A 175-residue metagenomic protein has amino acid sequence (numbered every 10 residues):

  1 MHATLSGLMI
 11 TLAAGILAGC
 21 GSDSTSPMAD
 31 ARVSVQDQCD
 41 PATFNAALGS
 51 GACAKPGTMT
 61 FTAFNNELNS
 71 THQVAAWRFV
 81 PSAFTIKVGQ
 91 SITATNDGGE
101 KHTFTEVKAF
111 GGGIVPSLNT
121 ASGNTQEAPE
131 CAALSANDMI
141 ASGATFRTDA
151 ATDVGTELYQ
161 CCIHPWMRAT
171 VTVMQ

Functional and structural regions predicted by a protein language model:
M1-A18: Sec-dependent bacterial lipoprotein signal peptides
C20-Q175: Extracytoplasmic copper-binding redox domains, predominantly the cupredoxin/blue-copper superfamily
